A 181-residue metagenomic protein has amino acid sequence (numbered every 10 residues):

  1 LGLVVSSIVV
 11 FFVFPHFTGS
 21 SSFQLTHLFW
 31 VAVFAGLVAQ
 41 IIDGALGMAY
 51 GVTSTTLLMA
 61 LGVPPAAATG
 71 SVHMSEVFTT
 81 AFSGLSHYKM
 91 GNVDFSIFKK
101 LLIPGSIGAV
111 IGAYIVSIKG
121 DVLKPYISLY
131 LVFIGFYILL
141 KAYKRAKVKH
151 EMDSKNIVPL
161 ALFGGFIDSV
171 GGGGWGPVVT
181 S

Functional and structural regions predicted by a protein language model:
L1-V38, G44, L57-L61, P65 (+1 more regions): Juxtamembrane transmembrane-helix boundary motif
D43, G47, G51, T79-H87 (+1 more regions): Alpha-helical transmembrane segments and their lipid-water interface positions in multi-pass membrane proteins
A45-S54, G171-V179: Transmembrane helix boundary and interhelical junction motifs in multipass membrane proteins
T53-A67, V178-S181: Interfacial segments of multi-pass membrane proteins
L58-L61, V72, F82: Short amphipathic alpha-helical leader/targeting segments
T69-V77: Transmembrane helix-bundle signature of multi-pass membrane transporters/permeases
